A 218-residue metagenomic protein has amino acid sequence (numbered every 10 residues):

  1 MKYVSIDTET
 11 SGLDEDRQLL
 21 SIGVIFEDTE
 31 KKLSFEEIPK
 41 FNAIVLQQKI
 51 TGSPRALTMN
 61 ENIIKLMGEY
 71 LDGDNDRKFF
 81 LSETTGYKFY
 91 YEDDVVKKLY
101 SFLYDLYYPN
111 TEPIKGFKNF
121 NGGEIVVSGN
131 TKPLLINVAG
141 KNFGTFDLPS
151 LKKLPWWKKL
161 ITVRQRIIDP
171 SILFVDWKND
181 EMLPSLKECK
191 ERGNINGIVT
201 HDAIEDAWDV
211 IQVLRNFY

Functional and structural regions predicted by a protein language model:
K2-V4, E9-K141: Conserved non-catalytic scaffold segment of RNase H-like nuclease domains
D7-E9, D147, D169, D206: Acidic active-site catalytic centers that drive phospho-/nucleotidyl reactions and related ester hydrolyses
L13-E15, V175, Q212: Conserved protein kinase catalytic core
T85, W157-T162: Short, polar/flexible loop-turn hinges at active-site or ligand-entry regions and domain interfaces
N137-N142, P149-S150, S185-Y218: Acidic, Mg2+-coordinating catalytic module of metal-dependent nucleases/exonucleases that use a two-metal-ion mechanism
D147-P155: Short active-site loop/helix that positions an aromatic residue
P155-K158, F217-Y218: Active-site catalytic pocket residues across diverse enzymes, especially alpha/beta-hydrolases
V163-M182: Short, flexible loop segments at boundaries between secondary-structure elements
